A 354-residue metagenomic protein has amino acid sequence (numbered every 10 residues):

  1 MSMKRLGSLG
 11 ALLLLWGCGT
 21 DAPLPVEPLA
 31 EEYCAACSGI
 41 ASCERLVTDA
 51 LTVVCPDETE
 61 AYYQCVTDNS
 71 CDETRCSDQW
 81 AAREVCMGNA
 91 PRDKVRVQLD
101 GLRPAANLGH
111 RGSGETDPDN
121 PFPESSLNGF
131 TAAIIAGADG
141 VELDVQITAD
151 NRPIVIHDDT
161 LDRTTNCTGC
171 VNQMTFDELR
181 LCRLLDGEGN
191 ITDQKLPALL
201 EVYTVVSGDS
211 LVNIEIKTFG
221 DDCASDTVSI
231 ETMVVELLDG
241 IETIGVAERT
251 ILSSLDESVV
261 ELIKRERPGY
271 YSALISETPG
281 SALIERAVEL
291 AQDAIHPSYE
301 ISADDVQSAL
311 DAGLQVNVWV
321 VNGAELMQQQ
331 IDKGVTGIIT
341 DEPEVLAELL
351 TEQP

Functional and structural regions predicted by a protein language model:
S2-L12: Sec-dependent signal peptide recognition, specifically the positively charged N-region followed immediately by
R5-L6, T59, Q173-F176: Alpha-helix initiation and N-capping motif
L15-G17: C-terminal motif of bacterial Sec signal peptides marking the signal peptidase cleavage site
G19-P91: Mature extracellular/luminal domains of secreted and GPI-anchored eukaryotic proteins, especially small
T20, G88-P354: Phosphate-group recognition and catalysis centered on beta-loop-alpha active-site segments
